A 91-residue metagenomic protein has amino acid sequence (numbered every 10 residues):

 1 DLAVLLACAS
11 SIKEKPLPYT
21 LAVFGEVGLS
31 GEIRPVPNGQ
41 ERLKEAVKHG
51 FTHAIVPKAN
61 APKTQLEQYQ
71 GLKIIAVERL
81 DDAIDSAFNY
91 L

Functional and structural regions predicted by a protein language model:
D1-L91: Peripheral, non-AAA+ core regions of ATP-driven protein-machinery
